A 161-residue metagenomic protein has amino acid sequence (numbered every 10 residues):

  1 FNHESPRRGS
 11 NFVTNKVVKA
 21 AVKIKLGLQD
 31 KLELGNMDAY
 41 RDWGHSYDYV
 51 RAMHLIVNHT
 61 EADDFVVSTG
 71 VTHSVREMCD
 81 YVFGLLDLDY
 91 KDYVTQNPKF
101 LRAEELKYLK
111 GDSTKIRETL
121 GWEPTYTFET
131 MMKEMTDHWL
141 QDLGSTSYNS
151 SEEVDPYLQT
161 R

Functional and structural regions predicted by a protein language model:
F1-E4: Proline-glycine-enriched beta-turn/loop adjacent to the NAD(P) cofactor-binding site in Rossmann-like oxidoreductases
R8-G9, V13-R161: C-terminal substrate-binding subdomain of Rossmann-fold SDR/epimerase-dehydratase oxidoreductases
